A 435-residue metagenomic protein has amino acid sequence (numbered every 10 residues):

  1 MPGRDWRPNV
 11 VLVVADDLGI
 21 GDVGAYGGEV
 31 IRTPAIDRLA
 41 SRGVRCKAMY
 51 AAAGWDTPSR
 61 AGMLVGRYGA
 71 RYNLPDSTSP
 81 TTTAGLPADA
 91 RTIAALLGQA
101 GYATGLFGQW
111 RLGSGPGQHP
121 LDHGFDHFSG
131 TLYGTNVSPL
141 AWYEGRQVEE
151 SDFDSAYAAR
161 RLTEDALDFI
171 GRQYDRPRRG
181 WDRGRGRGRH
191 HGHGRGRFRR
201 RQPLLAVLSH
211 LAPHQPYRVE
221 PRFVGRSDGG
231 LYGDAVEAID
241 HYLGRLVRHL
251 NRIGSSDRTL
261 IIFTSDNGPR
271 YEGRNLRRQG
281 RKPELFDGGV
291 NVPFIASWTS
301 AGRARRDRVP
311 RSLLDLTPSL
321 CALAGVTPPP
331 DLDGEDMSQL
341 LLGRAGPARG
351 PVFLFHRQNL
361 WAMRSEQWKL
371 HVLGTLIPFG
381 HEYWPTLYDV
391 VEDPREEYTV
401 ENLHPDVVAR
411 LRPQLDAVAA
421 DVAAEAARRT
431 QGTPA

Functional and structural regions predicted by a protein language model:
M1-P385, V390-A435: Formylglycine-dependent sulfatase
